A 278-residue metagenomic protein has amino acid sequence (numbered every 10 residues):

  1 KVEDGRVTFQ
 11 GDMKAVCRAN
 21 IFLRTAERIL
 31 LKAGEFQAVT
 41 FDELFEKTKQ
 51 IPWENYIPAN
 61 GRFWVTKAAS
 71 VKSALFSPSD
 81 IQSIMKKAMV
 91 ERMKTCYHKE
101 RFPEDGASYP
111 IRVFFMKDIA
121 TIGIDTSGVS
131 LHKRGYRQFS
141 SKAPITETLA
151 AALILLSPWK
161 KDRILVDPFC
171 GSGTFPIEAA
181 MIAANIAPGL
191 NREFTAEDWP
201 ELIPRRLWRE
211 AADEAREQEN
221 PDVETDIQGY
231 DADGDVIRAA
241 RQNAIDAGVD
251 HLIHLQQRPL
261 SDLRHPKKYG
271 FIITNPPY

Functional and structural regions predicted by a protein language model:
K1-Y109: Non-catalytic nucleic-acid substrate-recognition regions in nucleic-acid-modifying enzymes
V2-E27, K72, F76-D80, F115-D162 (+2 more regions): S-adenosyl-L-methionine
K14-A15, S172, P277-Y278: Conserved nucleotide-binding/hydrolysis micro-motifs of P-loop NTPases
A68, L131-Y136, Q218-P221: Short glycine/proline-rich turn/loop motifs
P110-F114: Short, surface-exposed charged micro-motifs
I145-H265, F271: Conserved S-adenosyl-L-methionine
Y269-T274, Y278: Structured C-terminal portions of repeat-based eukaryotic scaffold domains
